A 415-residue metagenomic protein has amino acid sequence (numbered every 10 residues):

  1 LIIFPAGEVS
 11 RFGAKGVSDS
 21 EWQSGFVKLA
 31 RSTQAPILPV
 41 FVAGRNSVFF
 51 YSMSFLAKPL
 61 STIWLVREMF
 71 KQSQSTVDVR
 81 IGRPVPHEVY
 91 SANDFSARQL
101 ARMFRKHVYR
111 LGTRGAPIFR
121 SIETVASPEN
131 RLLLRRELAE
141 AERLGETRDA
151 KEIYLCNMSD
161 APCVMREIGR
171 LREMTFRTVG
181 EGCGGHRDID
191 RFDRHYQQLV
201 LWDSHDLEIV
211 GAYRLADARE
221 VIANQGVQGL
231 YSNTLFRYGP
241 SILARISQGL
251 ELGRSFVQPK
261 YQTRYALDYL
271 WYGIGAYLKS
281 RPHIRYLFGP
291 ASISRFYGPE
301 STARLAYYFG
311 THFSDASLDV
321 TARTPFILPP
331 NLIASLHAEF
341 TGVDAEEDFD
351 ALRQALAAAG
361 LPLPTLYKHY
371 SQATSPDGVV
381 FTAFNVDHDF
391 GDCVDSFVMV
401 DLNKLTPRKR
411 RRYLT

Functional and structural regions predicted by a protein language model:
L1-E129, L133, I333-G342, G360: Non-catalytic C-terminal accessory region of glycerolipid acyltransferases and related lyso-lipid remodeling enzymes
P128-L144: N-terminal regions that are enriched for targeting/export leaders and immediately downstream pro/stem segments
E140-Q198, W202, V210-G211: Short amphipathic alpha-helix that is part of the acyltransferase structural core
C183-H186, R219-G378, N385, C393: Acyl-donor binding region in acyl/amide transferases
R191-V200, D377-V379, F390-D395: A short helix-loop-beta-strand connector motif used in the catalytic cores of GNAT acetyltransferases and, in some
L207-A212, L250: Glycine-rich phosphate/pyrophosphate-binding loop shared by adenosine-nucleotide-utilizing enzymes
A212-R219: Short beta->alpha transition motifs characteristic of CBS
G391-T415: C-terminal non-catalytic accessory extensions
